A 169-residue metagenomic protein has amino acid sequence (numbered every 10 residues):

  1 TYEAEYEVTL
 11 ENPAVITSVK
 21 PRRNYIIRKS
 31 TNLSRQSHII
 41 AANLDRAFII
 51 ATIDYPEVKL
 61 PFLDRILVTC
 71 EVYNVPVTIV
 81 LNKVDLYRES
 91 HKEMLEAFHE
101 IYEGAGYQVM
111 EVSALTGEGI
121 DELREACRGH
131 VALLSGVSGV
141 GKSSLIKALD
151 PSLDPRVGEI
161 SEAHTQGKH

Functional and structural regions predicted by a protein language model:
T1-L60: N-terminal accessory targeting/assembly segments
T1-V19, G117-H169: Conserved G1/Walker A P-loop phosphate-binding module
E7-V8, P21-N24, I53-P56, K83-R88 (+2 more regions): Conserved nucleotide-binding/hydrolysis micro-motifs of P-loop NTPases
I39-A42, V72-Y73, K168-H169: Conserved catalytic network of the ASCE P-loop NTPase/AAA+ motor domain
N43-A51, N74-V84, A105-S113: Conserved beta-strand/loop subsegment of P-loop NTPase cores
T52, L67-E71, D85, M94 (+7 more regions): Signal for well-folded cores of large energy- and translation-related assemblies
P61-P76: Histidine-anchored nucleotide/phosphate-binding helix
L86-V140: Canonical P-loop GTPase G-domain recognition
